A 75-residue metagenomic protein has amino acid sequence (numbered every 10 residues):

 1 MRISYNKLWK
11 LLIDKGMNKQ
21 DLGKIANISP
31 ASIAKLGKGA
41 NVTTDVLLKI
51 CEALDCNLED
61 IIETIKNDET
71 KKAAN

Functional and structural regions predicted by a protein language model:
M1-N18: A short, Lys/Arg-rich alpha-helix, primarily the initiator
R2, K10, K35, I62-N75: Short, charged recognition helix plus adjacent turn of helix-turn-helix-like nucleic-acid-binding domains
W9, Q20, A34, L48 (+1 more regions): Residues within the helices of the helix-turn-helix
L12, G23, G37, C51: The alpha-helix within a helix-turn-helix
I13, N27, K38, K66: Residue-level detection of the helix-turn-helix DNA-binding "recognition helix"
G16-A34: Short alpha-helical DNA-recognition segment
A40-E52: Short, basic-rich loop-to-helix N-cap that marks the start of a DNA-contacting helix
